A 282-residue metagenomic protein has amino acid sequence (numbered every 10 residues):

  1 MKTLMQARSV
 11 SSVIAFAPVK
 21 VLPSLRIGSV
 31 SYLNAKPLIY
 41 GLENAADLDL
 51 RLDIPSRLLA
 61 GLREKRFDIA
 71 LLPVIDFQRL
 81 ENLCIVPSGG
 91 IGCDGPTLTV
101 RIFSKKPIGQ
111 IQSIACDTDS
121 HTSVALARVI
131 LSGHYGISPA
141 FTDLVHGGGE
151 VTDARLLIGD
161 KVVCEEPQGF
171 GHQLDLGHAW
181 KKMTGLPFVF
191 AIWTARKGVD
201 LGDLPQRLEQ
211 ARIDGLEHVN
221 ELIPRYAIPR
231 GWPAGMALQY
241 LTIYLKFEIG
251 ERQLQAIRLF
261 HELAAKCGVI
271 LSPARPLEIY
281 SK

Functional and structural regions predicted by a protein language model:
P18-N44, D53, T99-T152, D160 (+1 more regions): Bilobed "Venus flytrap"/periplasmic-binding protein-like clamshell domains and structurally analogous long
I27, P87-K106, K182-G198: Hydrophobic/proline-rich hinge and linker segments of small-molecule sensing/allosteric domains, predominantly
L33-N34, I54-S56, K65-Q78, G89 (+1 more regions): Beta->alpha turn/N-cap motifs
L58-G61, T152: Short, hydrophobic alpha-helical packing/hinge segments within bilobed ligand-binding/sensory domains
L62-R63, A264: Hydrophobic residues within well-ordered alpha-helices
D143-Y226: Pocket-lining segment of extracytoplasmic ligand-binding domains
V199-L263: Secondary-structure end/capping motifs
E262-K282: Long, low-complexity C-terminal extensions of enzymes
